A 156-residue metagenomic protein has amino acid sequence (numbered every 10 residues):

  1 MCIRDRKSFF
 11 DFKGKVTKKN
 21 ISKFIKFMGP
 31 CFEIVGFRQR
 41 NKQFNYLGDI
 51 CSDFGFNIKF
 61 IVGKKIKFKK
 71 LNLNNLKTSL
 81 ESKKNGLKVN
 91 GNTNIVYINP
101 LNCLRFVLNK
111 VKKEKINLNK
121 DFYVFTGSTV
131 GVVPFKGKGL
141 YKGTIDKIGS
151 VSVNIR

Functional and structural regions predicted by a protein language model:
R4-N99, L104-R105, L140, I148-R156: Catalytic-core "active-site belt" of small-molecule-metabolizing enzymes, emphasizing His/Asp/Glu-rich regions
L101-N109, F122-F125: Short, structured beta-strand/loop micro-motifs enriched in basic residues and often containing a Trp
